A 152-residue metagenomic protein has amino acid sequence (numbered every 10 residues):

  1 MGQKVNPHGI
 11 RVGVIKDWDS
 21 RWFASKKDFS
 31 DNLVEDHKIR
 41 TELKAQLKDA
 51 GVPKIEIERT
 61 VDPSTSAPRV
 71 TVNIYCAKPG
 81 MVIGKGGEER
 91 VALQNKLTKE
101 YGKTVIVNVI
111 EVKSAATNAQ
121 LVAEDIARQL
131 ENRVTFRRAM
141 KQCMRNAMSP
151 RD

Functional and structural regions predicted by a protein language model:
M1-D152: RNA-contacting regions in translation and RNA-metabolism proteins, encompassing KH/S1 modules where present
